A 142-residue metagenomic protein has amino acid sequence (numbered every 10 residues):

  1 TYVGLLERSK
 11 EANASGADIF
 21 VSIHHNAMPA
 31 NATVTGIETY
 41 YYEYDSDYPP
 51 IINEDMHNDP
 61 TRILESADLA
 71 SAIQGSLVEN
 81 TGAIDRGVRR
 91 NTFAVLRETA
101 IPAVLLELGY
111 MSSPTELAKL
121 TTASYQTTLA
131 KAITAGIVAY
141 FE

Functional and structural regions predicted by a protein language model:
T1-E142: Active-site-proximal helix/loop segments of hydrolytic enzymes
